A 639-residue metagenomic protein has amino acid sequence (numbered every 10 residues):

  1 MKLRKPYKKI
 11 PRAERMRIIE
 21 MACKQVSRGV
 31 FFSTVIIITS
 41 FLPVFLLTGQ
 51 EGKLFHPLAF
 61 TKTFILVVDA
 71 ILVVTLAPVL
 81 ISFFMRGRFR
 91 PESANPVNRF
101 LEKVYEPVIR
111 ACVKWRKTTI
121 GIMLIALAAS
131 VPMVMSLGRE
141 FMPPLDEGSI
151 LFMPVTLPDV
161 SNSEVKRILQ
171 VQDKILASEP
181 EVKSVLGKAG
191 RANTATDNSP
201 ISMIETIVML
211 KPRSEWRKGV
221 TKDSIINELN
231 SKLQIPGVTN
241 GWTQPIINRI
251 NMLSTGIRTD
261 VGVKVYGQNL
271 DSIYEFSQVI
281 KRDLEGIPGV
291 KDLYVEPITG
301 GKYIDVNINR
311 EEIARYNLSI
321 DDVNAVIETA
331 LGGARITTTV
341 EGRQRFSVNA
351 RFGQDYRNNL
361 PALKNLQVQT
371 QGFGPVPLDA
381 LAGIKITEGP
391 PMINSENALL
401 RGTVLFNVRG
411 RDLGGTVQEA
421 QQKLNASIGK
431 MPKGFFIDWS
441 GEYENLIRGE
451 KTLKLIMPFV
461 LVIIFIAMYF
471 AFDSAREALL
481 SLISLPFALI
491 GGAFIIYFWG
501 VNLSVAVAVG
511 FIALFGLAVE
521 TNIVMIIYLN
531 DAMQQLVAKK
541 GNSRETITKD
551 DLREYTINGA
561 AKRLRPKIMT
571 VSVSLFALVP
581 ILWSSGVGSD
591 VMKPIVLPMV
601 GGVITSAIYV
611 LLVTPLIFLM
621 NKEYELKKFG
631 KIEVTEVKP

Functional and structural regions predicted by a protein language model:
M1, F64, L72, I463-R563 (+4 more regions): Hydrophobic transmembrane alpha-helices and their membrane-interface caps in long multi-pass transport proteins
M1, S27-L46, L54-S93, T206 (+5 more regions): Transmembrane alpha-helices and their membrane-interface boundaries in multi-pass membrane transporters and channels
K2-M21, Q50, H56, T75-L127 (+5 more regions): Interfacial helix-loop-helix hairpins and adjacent transmembrane helices of multi-pass alpha-helical membrane proteins
R12, G241-T243, Y274-V460, Y469-F472 (+2 more regions): Extracytoplasmic/periplasmic membrane-proximal domains and adjacent transmembrane bundles of envelope biogenesis
I19-V26, S93-P143, K183, K232-P236 (+3 more regions): Signature of alpha-helical transmembrane segments and their immediate interfacial
F45-K62, E140-P143, M431, F472 (+2 more regions): Short helix-loop junctions at transmembrane helix boundaries
F45-L54, L124-V160, E215-R217, I246 (+2 more regions): Transmembrane helices with small-residue packing motifs
S163-I257, R282, E311-G333, V340: Solvent-exposed, membrane-proximal periplasmic/extracellular interface segments of envelope transport and secretion
